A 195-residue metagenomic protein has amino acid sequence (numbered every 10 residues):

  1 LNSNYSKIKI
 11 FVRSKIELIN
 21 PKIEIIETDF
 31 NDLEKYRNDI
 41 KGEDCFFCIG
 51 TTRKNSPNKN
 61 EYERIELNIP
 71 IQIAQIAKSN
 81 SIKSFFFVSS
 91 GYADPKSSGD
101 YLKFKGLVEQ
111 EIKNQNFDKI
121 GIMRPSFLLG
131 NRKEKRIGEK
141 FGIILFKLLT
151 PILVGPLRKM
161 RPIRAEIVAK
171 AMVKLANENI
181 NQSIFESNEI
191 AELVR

Functional and structural regions predicted by a protein language model:
L1-S6, L18: A short, Lys/Arg-enriched amphipathic alpha-helix followed by its capping loop at the start of a domain
N4, K96-V194: Oxidoreductase cofactor-interface core, primarily capturing Rossmann-like NAD(P)-dependent enzymes
S6, E43, K83, D118: Short acidic/polar active-site loop segments enriched in Thr and Asp
I10-E17: Short, polar loop motifs at secondary-structure junctions
F11, C48-I49, F85-G91, M123-P125: SDR active-site strand-loop-helix element
E17, E24-Q72, I76-S79, D94: NAD(P)H-binding glycine-rich loop region in Rossmannoid oxidoreductase-like domains and their noncatalytic homologs
K22-I23, I120: Short, conserved active-site loop motifs that form the nucleotide-linked donor/cofactor pocket
K59, R64, I71-E109, N114 (+1 more regions): Conserved Rossmann-fold NAD(P)-dependent oxidoreductase catalytic core, especially the SDR/UDP-sugar
